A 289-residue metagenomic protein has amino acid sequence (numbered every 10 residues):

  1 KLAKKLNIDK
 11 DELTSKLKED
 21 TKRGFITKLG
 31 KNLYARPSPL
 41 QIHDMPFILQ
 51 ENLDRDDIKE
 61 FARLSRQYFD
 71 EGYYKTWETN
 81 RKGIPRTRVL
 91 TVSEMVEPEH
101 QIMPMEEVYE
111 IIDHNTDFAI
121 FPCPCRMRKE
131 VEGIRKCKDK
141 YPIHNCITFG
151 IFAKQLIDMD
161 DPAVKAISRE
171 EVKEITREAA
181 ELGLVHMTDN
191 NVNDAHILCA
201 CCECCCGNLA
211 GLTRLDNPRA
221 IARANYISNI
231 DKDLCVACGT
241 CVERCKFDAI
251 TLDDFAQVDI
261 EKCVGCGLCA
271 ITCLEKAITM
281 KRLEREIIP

Functional and structural regions predicted by a protein language model:
K1-K5: Short amphipathic alpha-helical interface segments
L6-K22: Short amphipathic alpha-helical interaction segments
I8, A35-R36, M187-N193, L215-G265 (+1 more regions): Ferredoxin-like iron-sulfur electron-transfer modules
T21-N32, I250-T251, I278-T279: A short, conserved structural fragment
K22-R23, L182, F247, E275: Alpha-helix C-caps/helix-loop-beta hinges
N32-E71: Short, amphipathic alpha-helical interaction segments positioned at domain boundaries
E71-A224: Catalytic cores of enzyme domains
F121-M127, H196-A210, D233-F247, K262-E275: Local cysteine-cluster metal-coordination motifs and their immediate loop/turn environment, predominantly Fe-S cluster
